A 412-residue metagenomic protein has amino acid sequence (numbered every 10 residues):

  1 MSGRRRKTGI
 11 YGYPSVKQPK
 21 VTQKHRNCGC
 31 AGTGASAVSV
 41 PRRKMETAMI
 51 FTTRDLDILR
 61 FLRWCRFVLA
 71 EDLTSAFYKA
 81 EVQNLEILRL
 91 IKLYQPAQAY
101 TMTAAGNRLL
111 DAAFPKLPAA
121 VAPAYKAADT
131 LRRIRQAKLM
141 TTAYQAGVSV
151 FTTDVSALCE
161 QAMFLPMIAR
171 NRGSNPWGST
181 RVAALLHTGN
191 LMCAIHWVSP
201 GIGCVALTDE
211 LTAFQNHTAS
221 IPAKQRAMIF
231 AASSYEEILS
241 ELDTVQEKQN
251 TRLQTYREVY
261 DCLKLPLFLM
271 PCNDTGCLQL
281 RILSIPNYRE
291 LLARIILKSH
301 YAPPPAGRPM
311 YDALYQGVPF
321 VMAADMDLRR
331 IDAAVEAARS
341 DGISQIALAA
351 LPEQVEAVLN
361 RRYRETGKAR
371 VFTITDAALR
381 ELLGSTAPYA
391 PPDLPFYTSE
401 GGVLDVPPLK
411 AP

Functional and structural regions predicted by a protein language model:
S2-F164, I168-M192, I229: Nuclease-adjacent, charged terminal/linker segments that flank catalytic cores
A137-P412: Electrostatic, structured charged patches in enzyme active sites and in nucleic-acid/phosphate-binding
